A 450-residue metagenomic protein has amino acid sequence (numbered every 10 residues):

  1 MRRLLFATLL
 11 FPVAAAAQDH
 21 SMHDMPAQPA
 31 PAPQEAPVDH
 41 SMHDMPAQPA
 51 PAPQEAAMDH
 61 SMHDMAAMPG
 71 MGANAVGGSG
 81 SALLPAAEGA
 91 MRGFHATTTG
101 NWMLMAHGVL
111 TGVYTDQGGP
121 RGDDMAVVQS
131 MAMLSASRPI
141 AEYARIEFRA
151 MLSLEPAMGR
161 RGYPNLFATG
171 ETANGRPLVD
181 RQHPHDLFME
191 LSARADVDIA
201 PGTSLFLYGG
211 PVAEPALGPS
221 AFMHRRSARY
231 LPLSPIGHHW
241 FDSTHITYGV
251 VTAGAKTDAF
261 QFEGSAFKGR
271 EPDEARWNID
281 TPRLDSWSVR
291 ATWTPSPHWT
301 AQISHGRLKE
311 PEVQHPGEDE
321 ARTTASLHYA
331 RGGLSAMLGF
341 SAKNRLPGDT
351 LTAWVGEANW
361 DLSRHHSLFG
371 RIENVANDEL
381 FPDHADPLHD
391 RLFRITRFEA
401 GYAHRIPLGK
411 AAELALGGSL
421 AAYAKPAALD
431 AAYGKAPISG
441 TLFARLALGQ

Functional and structural regions predicted by a protein language model:
A17-H107, T111, G122-D123, S135-Y143 (+1 more regions): N-terminal periplasmic/intermembrane-space "pro-region" immediately following the signal or transit peptide
W102, D124-A132, H185-L191, H245-V251 (+6 more regions): Residues that define the transmembrane beta-barrel architecture of outer-membrane proteins
L104, E142-I146, P201-L205, A259-E263 (+5 more regions): Repeated loop/turn-to-beta-strand initiation elements of outer-membrane beta-barrel proteins
L110-G118, L152-M158, P211-P215, T257-A259 (+8 more regions): Transmembrane beta-strands of outer-membrane beta-barrel pores
A136-P139, V197-I199, G254-T257, W293-P295 (+5 more regions): Residue-level signature of outer-membrane beta-barrel architecture
G159-T292: Surface-exposed coil loops of outer-membrane beta-barrel proteins
S304-Q314, S335-G348, T352-N359, H365-G409 (+2 more regions): Outer membrane beta-barrel transmembrane domains
A400, I406, G434-Q450: Outer-membrane beta-barrel "beta-signal"
